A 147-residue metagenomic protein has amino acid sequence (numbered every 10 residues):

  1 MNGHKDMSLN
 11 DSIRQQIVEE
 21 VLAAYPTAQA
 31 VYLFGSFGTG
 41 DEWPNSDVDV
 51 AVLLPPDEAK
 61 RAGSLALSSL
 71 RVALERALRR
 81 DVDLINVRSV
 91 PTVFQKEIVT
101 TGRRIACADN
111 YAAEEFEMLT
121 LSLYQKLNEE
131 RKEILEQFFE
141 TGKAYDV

Functional and structural regions predicted by a protein language model:
M1-A30, G38-P44, D57-V147: Catalytic core of pol beta-like nucleotidyltransferases
S46-V48: Change "...and in nucleic-acid phosphodiester-cleaving endonucleases..." to "...and in nucleic-acid processing enzymes
A51-L53: Short hydrophobic/aromatic beta-strand micro-patches that form the beta-sheet surface supporting nucleotide- or nucleic
